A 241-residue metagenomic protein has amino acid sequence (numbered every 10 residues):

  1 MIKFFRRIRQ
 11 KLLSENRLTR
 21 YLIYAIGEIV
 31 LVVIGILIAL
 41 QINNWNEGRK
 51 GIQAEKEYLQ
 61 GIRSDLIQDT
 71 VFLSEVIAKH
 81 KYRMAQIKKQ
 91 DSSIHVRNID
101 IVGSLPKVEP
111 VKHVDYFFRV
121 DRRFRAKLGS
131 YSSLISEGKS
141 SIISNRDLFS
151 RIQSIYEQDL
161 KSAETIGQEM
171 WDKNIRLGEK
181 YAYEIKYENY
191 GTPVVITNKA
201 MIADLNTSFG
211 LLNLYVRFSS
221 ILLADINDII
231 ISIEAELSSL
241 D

Functional and structural regions predicted by a protein language model:
M1-T19, I23, L37, N44-D241: Long, hydrophobic alpha-helical segments that serve as membrane-spanning/inserting helices
I26-Q41: Hydrophobic membrane-insertion alpha-helices, especially the h-region of bacterial N-terminal signal peptides
